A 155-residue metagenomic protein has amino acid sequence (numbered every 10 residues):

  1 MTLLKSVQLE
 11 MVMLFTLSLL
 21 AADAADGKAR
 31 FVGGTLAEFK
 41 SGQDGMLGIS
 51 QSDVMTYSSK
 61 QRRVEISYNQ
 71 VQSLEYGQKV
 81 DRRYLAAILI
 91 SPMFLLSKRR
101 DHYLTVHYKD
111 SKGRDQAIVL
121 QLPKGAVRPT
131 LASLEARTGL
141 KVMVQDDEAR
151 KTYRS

Functional and structural regions predicted by a protein language model:
M1-M13: Bacterial N-terminal signal peptides that target proteins for export
V7, L17-A22: C-terminal segment of classical bacterial N-terminal signal peptides
V12, E38, G48, L95-S97 (+1 more regions): Sterically constrained small-residue positions within well-ordered secondary structures of folded domains
L20-D53, K60: Anionic N-terminal interaction surfaces
D23-D26, S73-S155: Acidic, Ser/Thr- and proline-rich intrinsically disordered linker/docking segments of eukaryotic scaffolds
F31-A37, S67, L89-K98: Phosphate-binding glycine-rich loops and adjacent basic patches that engage nucleotide phosphates, nucleic-acid
G42-D44, S50-S52, I66-N69, R99-Y103 (+1 more regions): Extracytoplasmic
S50-L89: Phosphoinositide-binding peripheral membrane targeting modules
